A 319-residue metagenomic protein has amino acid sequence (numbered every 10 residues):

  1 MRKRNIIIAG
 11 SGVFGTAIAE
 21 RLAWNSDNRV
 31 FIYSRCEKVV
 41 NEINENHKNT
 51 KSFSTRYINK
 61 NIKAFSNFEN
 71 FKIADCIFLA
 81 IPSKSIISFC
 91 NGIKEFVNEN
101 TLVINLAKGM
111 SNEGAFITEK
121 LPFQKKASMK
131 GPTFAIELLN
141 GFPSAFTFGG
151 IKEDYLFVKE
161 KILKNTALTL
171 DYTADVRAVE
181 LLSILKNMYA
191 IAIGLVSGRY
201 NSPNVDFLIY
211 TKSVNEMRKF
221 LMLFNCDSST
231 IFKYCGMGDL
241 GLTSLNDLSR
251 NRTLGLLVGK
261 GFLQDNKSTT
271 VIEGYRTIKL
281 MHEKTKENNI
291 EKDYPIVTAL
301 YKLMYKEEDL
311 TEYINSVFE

Functional and structural regions predicted by a protein language model:
M1-Y57, N61-S66, G92, T118: NAD(P)+-binding Rossmann beta1-loop-alpha1 motif at the extreme N-terminus of oxidoreductases
I8, I32, V103-N105, S128 (+1 more regions): Structural beta-sheet core signal
G12, T16, E37, A64-F65 (+14 more regions): Electropositive phosphate-/nucleotide-binding environments in soluble metabolic enzymes
R56-K60, A64-P143, K159: Rossmann-like NAD(P)(H) cofactor-binding subdomain of soluble oxidoreductases
G109-S202: Rossmann-fold dinucleotide-binding core
S144-F146, V176-L221, K233-T253: Active-site-proximal catalytic alpha-helix in oxidoreductases
K186, I193-G194, M222-E319: NAD(P)-dependent Rossmann-like dehydrogenase/reductase catalytic/cofactor-binding core
